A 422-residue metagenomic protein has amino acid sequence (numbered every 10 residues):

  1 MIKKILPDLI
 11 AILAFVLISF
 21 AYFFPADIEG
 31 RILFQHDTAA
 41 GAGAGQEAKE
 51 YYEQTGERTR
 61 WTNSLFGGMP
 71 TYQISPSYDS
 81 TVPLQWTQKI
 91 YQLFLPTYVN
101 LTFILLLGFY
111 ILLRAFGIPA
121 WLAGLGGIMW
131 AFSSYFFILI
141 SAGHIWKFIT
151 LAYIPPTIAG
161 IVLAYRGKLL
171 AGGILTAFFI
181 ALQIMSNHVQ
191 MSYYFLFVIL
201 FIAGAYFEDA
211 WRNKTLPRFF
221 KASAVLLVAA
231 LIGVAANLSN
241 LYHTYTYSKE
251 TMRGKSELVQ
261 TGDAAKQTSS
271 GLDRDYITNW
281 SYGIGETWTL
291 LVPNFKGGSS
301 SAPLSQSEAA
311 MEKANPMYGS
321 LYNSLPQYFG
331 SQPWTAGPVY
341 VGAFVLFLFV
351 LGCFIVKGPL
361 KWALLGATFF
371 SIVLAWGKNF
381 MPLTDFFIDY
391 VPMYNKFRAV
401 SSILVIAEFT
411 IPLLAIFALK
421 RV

Functional and structural regions predicted by a protein language model:
M1-F24, K221-A230, V350: Start-transfer (signal-anchor) and selected internal transmembrane alpha helices of multi-pass inner/ER membrane
M1-I5, V162-I174, Y206-K221, K357 (+1 more regions): Membrane-interface junctions at the ends of membrane-embedded or membrane-associated helices
K4, W211-A224, E308-Y322, L348-K378: Membrane-interface helix-loop-helix junctions at transmembrane boundaries of multi-pass membrane enzymes, predominantly
I18-L112, F116, I128-L151, A265-T268 (+3 more regions): Membrane-interface coil-to-helix junctions
N100-I104, F148-P156, L196-F197, V341-F344 (+2 more regions): Membrane-embedded alpha-helical segments of multi-pass membrane proteins, especially the transmembrane helices
L106-Y110, I154, I158, L238-L241 (+5 more regions): Alpha-helical transmembrane segments of polytopic integral membrane proteins, especially the permease/helical cores
G108-A115, W121-D209, A222-T244: Membrane-embedded helix bundles of polyisoprenyl
K221-Y282: Polar, glycine-rich mid-to-C-terminal structural blocks that act as macromolecule-binding/assembly scaffolds
